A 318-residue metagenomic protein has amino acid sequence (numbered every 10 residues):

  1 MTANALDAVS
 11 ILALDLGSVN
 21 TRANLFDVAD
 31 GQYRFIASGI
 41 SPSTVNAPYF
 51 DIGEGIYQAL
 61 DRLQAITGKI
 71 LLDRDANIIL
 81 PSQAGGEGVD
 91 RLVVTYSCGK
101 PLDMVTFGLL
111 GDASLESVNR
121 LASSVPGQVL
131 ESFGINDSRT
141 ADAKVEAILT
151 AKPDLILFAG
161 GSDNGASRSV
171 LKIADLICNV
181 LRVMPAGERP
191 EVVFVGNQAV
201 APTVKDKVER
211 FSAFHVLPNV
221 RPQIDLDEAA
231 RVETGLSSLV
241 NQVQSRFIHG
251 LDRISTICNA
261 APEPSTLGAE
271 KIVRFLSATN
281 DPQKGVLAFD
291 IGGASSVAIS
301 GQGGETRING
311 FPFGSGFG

Functional and structural regions predicted by a protein language model:
M1-A13, D27-R34, I40-F50, E54-G285: Nucleotide/phosphate-binding catalytic cleft detector across ATP-hydrolyzing and phosphate-transferring enzymes
D15-D27: N-terminal-proximal low-complexity accessory segments that begin disordered and transition into the first
G17, G134-I135, G161, N197 (+2 more regions): An acidic- and aromatic-residue-enriched active-site/binding cleft used to recognize and process polar
G17-N20, C98-P101, G292: Short flexible coil/turn linkers enriched for glycine and charged/polar residues that connect secondary-structure
T21, D90, S296: Change "...and in nucleic-acid phosphodiester-cleaving endonucleases..." to "...and in nucleic-acid processing enzymes
L25-T44, R274, D281-G318: Glycine-rich phosphate-binding loop of actin/hexokinase-like ATP-binding domains
